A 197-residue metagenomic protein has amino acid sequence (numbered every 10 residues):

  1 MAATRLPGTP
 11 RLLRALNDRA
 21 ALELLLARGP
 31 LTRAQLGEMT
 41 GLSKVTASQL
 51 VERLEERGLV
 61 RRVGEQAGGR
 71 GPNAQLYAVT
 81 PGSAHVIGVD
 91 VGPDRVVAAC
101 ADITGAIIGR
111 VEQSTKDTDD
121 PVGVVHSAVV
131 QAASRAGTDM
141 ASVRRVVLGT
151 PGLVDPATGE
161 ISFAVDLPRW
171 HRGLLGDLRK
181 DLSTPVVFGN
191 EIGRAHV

Functional and structural regions predicted by a protein language model:
M1-M39: Extreme N-terminal segment that seeds HTH/winged-HTH DNA-binding domains in transcriptional regulators
G29, G58-L59, G152: Glycine-centered, phosphate/nucleic-acid-interacting loop/turn motifs that mediate DNA/RNA or nucleotide
G41, E52, E56: Residue-level detection of the helix-turn-helix DNA-binding "recognition helix"
S43-V45: Short coil turns linking two alpha-helices in DNA-binding domains
A47-L50: Residues within the DNA-recognition helix of helix-turn-helix
E55-R70: Beta-hairpin "wing" of winged helix-turn-helix
G71-G109: Gly/Thr-rich phosphate-binding beta-strand-loop-beta motif of the actin/hexokinase/Hsp70
I107-R194: Glycine-rich phosphate-binding loop and adjoining helix at the ATP-binding site of ATP-dependent phosphoryl-transfer
